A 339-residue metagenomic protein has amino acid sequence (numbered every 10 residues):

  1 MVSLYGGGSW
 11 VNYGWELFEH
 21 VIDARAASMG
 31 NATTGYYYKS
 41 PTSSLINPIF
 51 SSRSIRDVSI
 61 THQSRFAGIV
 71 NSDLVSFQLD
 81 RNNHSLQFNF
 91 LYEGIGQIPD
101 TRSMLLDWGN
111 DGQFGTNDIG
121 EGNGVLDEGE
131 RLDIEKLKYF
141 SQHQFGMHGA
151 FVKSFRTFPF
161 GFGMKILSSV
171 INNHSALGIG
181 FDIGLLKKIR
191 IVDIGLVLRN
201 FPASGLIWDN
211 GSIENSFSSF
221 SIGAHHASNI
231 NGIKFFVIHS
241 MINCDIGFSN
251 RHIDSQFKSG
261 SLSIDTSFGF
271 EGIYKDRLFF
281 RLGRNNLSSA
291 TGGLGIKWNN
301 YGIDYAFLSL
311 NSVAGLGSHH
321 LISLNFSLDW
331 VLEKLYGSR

Functional and structural regions predicted by a protein language model:
L4-R339: Subset of outer-membrane beta-barrel
